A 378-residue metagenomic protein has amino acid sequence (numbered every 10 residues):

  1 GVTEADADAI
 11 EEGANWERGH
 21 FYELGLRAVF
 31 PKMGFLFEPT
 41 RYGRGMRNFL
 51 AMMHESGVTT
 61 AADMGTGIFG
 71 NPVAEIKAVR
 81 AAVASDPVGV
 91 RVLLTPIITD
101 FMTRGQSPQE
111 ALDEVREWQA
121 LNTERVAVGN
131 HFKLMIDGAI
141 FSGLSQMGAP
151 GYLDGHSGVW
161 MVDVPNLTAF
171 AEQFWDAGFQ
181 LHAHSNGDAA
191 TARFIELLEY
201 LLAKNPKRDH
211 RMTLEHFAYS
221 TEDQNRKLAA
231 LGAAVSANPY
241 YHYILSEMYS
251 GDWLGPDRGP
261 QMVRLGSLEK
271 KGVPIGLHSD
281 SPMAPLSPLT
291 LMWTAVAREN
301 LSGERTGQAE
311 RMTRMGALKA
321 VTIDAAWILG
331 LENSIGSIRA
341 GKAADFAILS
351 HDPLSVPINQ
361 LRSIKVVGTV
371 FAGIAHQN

Functional and structural regions predicted by a protein language model:
G1, D100, Q106-Q109, Q119-E124 (+1 more regions): Carboxylate/His-rich catalytic cores and anion/metal-binding grooves
G1-L94, T123-W175: Catalytic pocket of metal/acid-base enzymes, prominently hydrolases
R44, E172-H182, A189-M212, H216-F217 (+4 more regions): His/Asp/Glu-enriched, well-ordered alpha-helical/loop segment that forms or immediately abuts the divalent-metal
G57, A62-N71, P96-D100, S185-A189 (+1 more regions): Conserved short loop/turn motifs at secondary-structure junctions
A61-D63, V90-I97, A127-I136, L181-A183 (+3 more regions): Hydrophobic faces of well-ordered beta-strands that scaffold small-molecule active sites in alpha/beta enzyme cores
T66-F69, T99-F101, I140, Y241-Y243 (+1 more regions): Solvent-exposed loop/turn segments at secondary-structure junctions within structured extracellular/periplasmic domains
E75-K77, Q106-D113, T191-K204: Distinct, well-ordered alpha-helical segments
A82-P87, E117-A127, N205-K207, L228-G232: Acidic (Asp/Glu)-rich catalytic clusters
